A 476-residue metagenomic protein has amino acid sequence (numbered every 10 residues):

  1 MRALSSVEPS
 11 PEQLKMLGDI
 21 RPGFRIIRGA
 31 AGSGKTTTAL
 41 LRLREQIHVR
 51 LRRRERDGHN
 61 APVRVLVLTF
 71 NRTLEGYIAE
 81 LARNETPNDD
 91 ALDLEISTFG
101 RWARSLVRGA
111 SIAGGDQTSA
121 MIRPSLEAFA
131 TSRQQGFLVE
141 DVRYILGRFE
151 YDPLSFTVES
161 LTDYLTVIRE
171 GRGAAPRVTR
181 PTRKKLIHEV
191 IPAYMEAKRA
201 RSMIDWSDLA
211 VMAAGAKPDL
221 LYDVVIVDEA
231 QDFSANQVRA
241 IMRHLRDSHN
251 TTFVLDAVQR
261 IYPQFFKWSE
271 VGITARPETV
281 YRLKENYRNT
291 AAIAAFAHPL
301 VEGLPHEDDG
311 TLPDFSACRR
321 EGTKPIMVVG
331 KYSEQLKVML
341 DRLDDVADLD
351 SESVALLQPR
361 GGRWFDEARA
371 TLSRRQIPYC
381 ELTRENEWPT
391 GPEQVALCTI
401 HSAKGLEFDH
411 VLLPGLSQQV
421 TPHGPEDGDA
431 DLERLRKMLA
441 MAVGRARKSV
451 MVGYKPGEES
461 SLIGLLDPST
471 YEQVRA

Functional and structural regions predicted by a protein language model:
L4-G23, W206-L209: N-terminal pre-P-loop "Q-motif" helix
S6, P11, R25-R54, P62-V63 (+9 more regions): Conserved helicase motor core of SF1/SF2 NTP-dependent helicases
E12, I20, G58, P62 (+3 more regions): Conserved ATP-dependent motor core of P-loop NTPases, especially the RecA-like helicase ATPase domain
W102, L138, L161-Y164, L209 (+1 more regions): Hydrophobic/aromatic residues in well-formed alpha-helices
G115-I204, L343, E352: Coupling/switch/interface segments within P-loop NTPase motor domains and analogous charged loops in nucleic-acid
G147-E150, R447-K448, Y471: Generic structural signal for secondary-structure transition and capping sites
